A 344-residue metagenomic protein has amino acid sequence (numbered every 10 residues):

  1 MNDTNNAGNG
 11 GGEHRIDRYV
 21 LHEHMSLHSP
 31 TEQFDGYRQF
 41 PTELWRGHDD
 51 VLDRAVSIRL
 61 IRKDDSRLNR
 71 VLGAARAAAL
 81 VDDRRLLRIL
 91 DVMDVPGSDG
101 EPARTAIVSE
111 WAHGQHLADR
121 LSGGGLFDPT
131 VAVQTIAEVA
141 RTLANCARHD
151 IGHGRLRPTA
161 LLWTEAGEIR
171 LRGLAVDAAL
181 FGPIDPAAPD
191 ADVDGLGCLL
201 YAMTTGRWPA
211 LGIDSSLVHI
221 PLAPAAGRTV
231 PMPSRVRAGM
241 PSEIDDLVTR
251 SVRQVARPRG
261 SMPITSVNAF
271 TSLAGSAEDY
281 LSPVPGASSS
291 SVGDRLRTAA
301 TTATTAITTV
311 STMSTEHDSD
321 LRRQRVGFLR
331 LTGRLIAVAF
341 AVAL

Functional and structural regions predicted by a protein language model:
E23-R76: ATP-binding glycine-rich loop module of kinase domains
R76-R85: Structural motif at the C-terminus of the N-lobe alphaC helix and the adjacent alphaC-beta4 loop of the Hanks-type
R88-T105: Short beta-strand micro-motifs within the conserved protein kinase catalytic domain, predominantly in the N-lobe
A112-L121: Structural motif in protein kinase domains
T135-I136: Activation segment signature within eukaryotic-like protein kinase domains
L143-T164, G173, A178: Catalytic-loop of the protein kinase fold
G182-L281: C-terminal lobe helix-coil module of Hanks-type protein kinase domains
L281-A343: Regulatory extensions appended to serine/threonine kinase catalytic cores
